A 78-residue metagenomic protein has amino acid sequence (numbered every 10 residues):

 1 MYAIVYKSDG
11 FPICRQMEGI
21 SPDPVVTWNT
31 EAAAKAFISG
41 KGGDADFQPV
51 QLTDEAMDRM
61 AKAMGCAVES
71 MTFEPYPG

Functional and structural regions predicted by a protein language model:
M1-G78: Conserved NAD+-utilizing ADP-ribose enzyme module
